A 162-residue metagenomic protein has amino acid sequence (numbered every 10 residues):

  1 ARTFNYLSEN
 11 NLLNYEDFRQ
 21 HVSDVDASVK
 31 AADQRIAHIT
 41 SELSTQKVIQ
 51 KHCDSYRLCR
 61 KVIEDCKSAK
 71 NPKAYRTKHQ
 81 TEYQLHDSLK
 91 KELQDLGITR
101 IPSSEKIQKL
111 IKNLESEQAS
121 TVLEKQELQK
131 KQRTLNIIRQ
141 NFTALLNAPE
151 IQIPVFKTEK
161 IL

Functional and structural regions predicted by a protein language model:
A1-L162: Extended intrinsically disordered terminal tails
